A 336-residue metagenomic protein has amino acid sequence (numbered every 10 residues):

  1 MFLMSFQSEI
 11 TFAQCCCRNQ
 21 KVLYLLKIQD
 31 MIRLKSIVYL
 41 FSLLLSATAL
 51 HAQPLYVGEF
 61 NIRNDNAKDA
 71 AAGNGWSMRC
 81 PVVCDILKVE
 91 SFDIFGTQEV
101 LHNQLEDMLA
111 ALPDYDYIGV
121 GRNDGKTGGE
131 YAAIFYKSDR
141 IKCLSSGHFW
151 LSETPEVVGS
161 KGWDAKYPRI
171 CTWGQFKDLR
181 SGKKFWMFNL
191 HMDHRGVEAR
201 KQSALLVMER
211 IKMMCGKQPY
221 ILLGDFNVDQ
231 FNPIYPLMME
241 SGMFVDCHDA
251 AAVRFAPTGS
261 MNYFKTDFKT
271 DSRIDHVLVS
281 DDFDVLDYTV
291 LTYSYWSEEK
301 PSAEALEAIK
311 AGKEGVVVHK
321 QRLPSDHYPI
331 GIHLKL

Functional and structural regions predicted by a protein language model:
M1-P54: Bacterial Sec-dependent N-terminal signal peptides
C16-C17, Q29-R33, L50-A111, N123-E130 (+3 more regions): N-terminal, active-site-proximal structural segment of metallo-dependent hydrolase catalytic domains
P54-D69, L144-F149, K183-D193, H327: Active-site-proximal beta-strand elements of phosphoester/diester hydrolases
E59-P81, L151-Y167, D193-G196: Acidic/histidine-rich helix-loop elements that form or flank divalent-metal/phosphate-binding sites at the catalytic
N64-N66, V100-L105, H194-G196, N227-Y235 (+1 more regions): Active-site environment of divalent metal-dependent phosphoester hydrolases
I94-W186, D287-L291: Structured beta-strand-rich core segments of catalytic domains in phosphoester-bond hydrolases
G96-Q98, V120, I221-D225, D246-D249: Active-site neighborhood of phospho(di)ester-bond hydrolases with catalytic His/Asp-centered motifs
E198, E209-Y220, V228-L336: Metal-dependent phosphoester-hydrolase catalytic domains
